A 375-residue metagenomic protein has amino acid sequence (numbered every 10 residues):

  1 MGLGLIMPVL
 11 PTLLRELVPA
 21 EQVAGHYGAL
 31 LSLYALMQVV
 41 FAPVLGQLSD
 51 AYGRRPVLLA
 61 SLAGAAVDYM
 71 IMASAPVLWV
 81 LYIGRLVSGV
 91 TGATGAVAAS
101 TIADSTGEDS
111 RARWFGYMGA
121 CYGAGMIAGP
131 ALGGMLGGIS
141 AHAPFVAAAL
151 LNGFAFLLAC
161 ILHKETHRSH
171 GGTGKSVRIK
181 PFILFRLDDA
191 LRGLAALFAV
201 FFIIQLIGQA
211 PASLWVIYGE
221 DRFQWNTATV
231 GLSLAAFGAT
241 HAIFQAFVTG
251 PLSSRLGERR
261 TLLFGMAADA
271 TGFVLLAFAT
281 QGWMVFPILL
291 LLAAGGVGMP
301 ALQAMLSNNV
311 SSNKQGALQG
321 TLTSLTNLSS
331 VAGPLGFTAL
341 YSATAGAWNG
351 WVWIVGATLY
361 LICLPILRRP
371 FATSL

Functional and structural regions predicted by a protein language model:
V9-A24, S213-V230: Short amphipathic helix-loop junctions that connect adjacent transmembrane helices in Major Facilitator Superfamily/SLC
V39-P76: Conserved MFS/SLC helix-loop-helix module at the cytosolic interface between two early adjacent transmembrane helices
A42-G53, F244-E258, Y341: Helix-to-loop junctions at the C-terminal end of transmembrane segments in multipass secondary transporters
G84-G123: Cytoplasmic helix-loop-helix junction between adjacent transmembrane helices in 12-TM secondary transporters
G137-L150, A339-Y360: A membrane-interface helix-boundary motif in multi-pass transporters
F156-L162, I354-L375: Multi-pass alpha-helical transporter architecture, strongest for 12-TM Major Facilitator/SLC carriers used
K164-V200: Juxtamembrane intracellular "pre-TM" segments in multi-pass secondary transporters
R259-L302: C-terminal transmembrane helical hairpin of 12-TM major facilitator-type secondary transporters
